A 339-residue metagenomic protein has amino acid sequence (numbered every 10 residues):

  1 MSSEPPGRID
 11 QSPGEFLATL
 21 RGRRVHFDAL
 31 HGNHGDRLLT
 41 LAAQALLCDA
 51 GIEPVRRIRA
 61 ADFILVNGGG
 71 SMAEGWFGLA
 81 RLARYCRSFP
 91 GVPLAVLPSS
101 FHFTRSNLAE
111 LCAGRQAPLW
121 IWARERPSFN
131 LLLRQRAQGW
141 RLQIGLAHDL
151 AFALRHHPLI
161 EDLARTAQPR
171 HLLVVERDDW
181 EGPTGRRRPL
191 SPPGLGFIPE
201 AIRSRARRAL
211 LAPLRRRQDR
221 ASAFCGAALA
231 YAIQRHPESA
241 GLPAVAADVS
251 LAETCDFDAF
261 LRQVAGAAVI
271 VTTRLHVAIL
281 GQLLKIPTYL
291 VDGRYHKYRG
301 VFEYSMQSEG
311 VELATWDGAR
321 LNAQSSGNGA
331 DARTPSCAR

Functional and structural regions predicted by a protein language model:
M1-R339: Active-site anion-handling motifs in enzyme catalytic cores
